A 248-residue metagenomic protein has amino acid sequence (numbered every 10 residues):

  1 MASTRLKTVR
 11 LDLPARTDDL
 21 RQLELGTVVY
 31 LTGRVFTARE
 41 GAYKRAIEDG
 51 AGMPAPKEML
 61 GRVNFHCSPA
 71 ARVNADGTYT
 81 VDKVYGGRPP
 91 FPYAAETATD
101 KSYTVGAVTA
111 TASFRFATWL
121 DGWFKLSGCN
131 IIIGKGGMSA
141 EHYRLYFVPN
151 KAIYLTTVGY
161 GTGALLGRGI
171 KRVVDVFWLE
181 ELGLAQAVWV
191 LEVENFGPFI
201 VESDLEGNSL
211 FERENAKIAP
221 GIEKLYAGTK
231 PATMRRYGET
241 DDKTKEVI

Functional and structural regions predicted by a protein language model:
R5-A15: Short, structured beta-strand/loop micro-motifs enriched in basic residues and often containing a Trp
R10, Y30, N64, I200-E202: Structured core elements
T37-P198, K245-I248: Feature captures the catalytic cores and cofactor-binding loops of soluble hydro-lyases/lyases that act on carboxylate
Q186-I248: Long, charged alpha-helical interface segments
